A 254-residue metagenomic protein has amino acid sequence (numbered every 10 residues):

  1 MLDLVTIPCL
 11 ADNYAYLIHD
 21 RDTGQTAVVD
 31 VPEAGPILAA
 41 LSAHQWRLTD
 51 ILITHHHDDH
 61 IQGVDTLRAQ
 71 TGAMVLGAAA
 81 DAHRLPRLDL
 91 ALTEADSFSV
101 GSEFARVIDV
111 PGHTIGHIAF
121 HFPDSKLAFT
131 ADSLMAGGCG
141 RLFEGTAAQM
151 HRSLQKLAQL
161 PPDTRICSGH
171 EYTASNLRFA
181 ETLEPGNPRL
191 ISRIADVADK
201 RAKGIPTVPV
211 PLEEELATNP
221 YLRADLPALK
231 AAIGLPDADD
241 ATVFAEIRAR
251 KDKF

Functional and structural regions predicted by a protein language model:
M1-V28, P32-H44, E213, R223 (+1 more regions): Zn-dependent metallo-beta-lactamase
L10-A11, T26, E33-D109, K126: Active-site HxH/HxHxD metal-binding segment of metal-dependent hydrolases
L17, S97-P123, L127-A128, Q159: Core dinuclear metal-dependent hydrolase active-site scaffold
I18, D30, H55, L67 (+7 more regions): Divalent metal-coordination and catalytic microenvironments
V31-P32, H56, A80-D81, H113-T114 (+4 more regions): Active-site metal-binding loops of divalent metal-dependent hydrolases
G138-T164: Active-site-adjacent loop/tail segments of enzyme domains
Q155-R165, A174-F254: Accessory terminal helices/loops
